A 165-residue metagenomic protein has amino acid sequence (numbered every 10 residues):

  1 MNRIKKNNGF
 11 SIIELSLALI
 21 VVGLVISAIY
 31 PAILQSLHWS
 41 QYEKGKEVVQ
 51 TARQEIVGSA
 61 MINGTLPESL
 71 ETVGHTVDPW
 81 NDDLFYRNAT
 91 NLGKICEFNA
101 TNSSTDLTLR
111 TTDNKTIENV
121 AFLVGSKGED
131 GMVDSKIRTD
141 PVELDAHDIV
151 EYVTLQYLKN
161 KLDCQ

Functional and structural regions predicted by a protein language model:
N2, G64-L66, N99: Short, charged, low-hydrophobicity "junction" segments
N2-L37: N-terminal single-pass transmembrane signal-anchor helix
K6, D78, T111: Acidic surface patches and DE-rich sequence motifs
I13, E68, D130-M132: Short, electropositive, low-hydrophobicity segments enriched in small/polar residues
P31, Q35, W39, G58 (+1 more regions): Conserved helix-loop functional segments at active or binding sites
W39-Y42, L92-Q165: Short, surface-exposed interaction loops/tails
K44-W80, L84-K94, T139: Short, glycine/small-hydrophobic-rich surface segments
